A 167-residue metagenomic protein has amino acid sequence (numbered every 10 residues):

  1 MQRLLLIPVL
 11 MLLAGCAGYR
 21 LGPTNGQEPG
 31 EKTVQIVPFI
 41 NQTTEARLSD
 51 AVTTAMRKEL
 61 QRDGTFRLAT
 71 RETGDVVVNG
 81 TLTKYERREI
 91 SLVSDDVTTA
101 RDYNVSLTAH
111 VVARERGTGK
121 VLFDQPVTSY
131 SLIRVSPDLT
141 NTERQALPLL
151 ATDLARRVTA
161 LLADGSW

Functional and structural regions predicted by a protein language model:
M1-C16: Sec-dependent bacterial lipoprotein signal peptides
V9, F39-N41, L132: A broad detector of the eukaryotic-type serine/threonine protein kinase catalytic domain
M11, P29, L107: Structured loop/turn residues at beta-strand edges in well-structured enzyme cores
G15-K58, T65, T70-T73, G117 (+2 more regions): A structural "domain/chain start" motif
G26, E115-L122, Y130-W167: C-terminal/domain-edge helix-coil "capping" segments
I36, G80, L107-V111, V127 (+1 more regions): A structural signal for short, well-ordered beta-strand segments
Q42-T54, A100-N104, T140-D153: Soluble non-cytosolic domains of exported or imported proteins
R62-R67, E72-L122, L132-T142: Surface-exposed short loop/turn segments
